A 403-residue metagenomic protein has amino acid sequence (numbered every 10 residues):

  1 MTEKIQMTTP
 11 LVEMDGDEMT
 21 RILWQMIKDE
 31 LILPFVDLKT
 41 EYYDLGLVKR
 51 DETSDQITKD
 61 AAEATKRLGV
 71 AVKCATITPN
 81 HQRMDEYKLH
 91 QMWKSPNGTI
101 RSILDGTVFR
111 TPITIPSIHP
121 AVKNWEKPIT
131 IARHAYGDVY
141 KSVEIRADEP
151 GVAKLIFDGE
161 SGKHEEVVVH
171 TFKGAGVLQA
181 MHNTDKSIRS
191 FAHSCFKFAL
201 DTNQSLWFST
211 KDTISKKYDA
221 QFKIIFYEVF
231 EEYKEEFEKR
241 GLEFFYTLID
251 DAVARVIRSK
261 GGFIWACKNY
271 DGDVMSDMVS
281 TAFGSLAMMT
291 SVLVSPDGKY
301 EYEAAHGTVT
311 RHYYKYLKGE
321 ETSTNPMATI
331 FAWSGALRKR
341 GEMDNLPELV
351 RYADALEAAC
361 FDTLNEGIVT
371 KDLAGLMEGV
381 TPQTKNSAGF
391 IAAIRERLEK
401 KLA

Functional and structural regions predicted by a protein language model:
E3-T9, M19, L23-W24, D29-S54 (+1 more regions): N-terminal alpha-helical transmembrane segments of multi-pass membrane transport and channel/translocase proteins
M7-M26, E30, K154-T247: Glycine-rich phosphate/diphosphate-binding loop of Rossmann-like nucleotide-binding domains
V36-Y42, T202-T210, K234-Y246, G341-A353 (+1 more regions): Flexible, glycine/charged-enriched surface loops at secondary-structure junctions
L47-A61, K223-F263, C267: N-terminal small/polar loop signature for handling phosphorylated ligands or for N-terminal nucleophile
V48-H164, Y270-V274: N-terminal glycine-rich phosphate/adenylate-binding segment common to multiple enzyme folds
V256-A355, D362-E366: Glycine-rich phosphate/nucleotide-binding loop
K318-T324, E342-A403: Internal helix-turn-beta structural module
